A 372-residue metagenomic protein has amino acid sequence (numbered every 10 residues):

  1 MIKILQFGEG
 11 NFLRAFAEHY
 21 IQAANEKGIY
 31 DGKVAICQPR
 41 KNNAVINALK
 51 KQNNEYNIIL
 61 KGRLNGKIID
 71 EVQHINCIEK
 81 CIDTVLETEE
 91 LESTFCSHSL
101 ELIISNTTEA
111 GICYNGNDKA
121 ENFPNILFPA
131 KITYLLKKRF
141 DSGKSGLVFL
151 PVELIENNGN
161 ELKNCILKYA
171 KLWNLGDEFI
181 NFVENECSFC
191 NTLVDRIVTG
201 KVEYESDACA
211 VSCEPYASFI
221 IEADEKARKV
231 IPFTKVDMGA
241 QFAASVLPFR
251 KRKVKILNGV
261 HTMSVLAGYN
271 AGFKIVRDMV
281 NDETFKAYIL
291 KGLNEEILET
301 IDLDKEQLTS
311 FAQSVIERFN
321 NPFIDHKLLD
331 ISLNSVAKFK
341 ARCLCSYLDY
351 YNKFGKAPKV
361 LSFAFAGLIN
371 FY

Functional and structural regions predicted by a protein language model:
M1-Y372: Substrate/ligand-engaging "lid" and interaction regions
